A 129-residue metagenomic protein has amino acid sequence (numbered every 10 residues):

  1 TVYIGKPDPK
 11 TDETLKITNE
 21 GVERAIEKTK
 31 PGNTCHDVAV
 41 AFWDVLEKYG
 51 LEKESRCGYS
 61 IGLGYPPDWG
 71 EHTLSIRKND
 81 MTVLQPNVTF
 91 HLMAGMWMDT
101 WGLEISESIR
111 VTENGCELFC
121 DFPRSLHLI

Functional and structural regions predicted by a protein language model:
T1-I129: Active-site neighborhoods and metal-handling regions in enzymes and metal-associated proteins
